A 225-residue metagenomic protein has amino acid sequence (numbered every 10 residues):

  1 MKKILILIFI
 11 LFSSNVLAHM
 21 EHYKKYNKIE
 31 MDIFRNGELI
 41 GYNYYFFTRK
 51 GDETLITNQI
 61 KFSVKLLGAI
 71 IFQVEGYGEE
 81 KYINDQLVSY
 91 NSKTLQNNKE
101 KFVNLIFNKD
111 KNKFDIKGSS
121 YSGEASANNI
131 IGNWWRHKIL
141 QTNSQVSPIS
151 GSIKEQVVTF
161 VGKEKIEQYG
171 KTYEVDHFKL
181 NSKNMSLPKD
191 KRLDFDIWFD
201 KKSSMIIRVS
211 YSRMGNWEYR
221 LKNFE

Functional and structural regions predicted by a protein language model:
I4-S13: Sec-dependent N-terminal signal peptides
I10, K81, E124-A125, G215: Low-complexity, intrinsically disordered regions enriched in charged/polar residues
N15-L17: Hydrophobic alpha-helical membrane-insertion segments, chiefly the h-region of N-terminal signal peptides
H19-F107, W135-E225: Acidic, serine/threonine-rich low-complexity disordered tracts
S92-G132: Hydrophobic, well-structured mid-protein blocks that either form specific transmembrane helices
